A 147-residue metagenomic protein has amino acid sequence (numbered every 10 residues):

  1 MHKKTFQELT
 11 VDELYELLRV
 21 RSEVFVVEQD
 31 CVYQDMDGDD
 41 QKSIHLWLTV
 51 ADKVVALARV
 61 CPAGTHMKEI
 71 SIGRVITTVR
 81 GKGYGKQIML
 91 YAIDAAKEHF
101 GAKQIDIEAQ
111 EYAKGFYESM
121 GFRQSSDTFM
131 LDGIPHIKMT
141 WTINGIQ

Functional and structural regions predicted by a protein language model:
M1-K42, T49-V54: Short amphipathic alpha-helix that is part of the acyltransferase structural core
D40-K42, H66, L131-P135: Short acidic/glycine-enriched loop/turn segments that link adjacent beta-strands
H45-W47, T128: Residue-level detector of beta-strand face positions
W47, K53-P62, E69-R74: Conserved beta-strand in the GNAT
T77, K82-D94: Conserved acetyl-CoA-binding loop-helix of GNAT-fold acetyltransferases
A96-A109: Conserved GNAT acetyl-CoA-binding A-motif
Q110, M130-Q147: C-terminal "cap" of GNAT-fold acetyltransferases
E118-T128: Conserved acetyl-CoA-binding loop of GNAT-fold acetyltransferases
